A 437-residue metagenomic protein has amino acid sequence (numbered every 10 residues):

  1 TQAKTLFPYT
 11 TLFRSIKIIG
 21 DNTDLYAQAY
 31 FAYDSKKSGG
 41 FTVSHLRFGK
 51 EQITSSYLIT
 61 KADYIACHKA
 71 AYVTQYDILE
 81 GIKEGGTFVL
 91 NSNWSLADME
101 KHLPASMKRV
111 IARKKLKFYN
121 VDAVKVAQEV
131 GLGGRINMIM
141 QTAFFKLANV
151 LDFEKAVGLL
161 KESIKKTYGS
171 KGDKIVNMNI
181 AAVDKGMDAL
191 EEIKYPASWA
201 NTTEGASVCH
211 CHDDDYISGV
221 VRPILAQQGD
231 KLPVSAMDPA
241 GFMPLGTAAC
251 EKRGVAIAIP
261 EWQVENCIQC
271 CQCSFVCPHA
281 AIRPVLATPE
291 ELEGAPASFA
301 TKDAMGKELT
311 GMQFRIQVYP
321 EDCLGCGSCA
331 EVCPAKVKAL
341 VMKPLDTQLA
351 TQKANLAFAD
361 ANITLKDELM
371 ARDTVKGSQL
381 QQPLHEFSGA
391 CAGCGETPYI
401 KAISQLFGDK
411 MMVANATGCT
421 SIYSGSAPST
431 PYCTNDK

Functional and structural regions predicted by a protein language model:
T1, T5-L12: Short, small-residue-biased leader/transition segments that mark boundaries at the very start of proteins
K4, I136, E396: Hydrophobic (often cysteine-bearing) scaffold residues that line and stabilize catalytic clefts of nucleotide/cofactor
T10-P223, E293-A297: Active-site cofactor/cluster-binding pocket
S15-I19, C273, C329: Hydrophobic residues within alpha-helices that form the first helical element adjacent to the glycine-rich loop
A156, L160, G169-C323, A330-K437: Ferredoxin-type iron-sulfur electron-transfer modules and their immediate structural context
